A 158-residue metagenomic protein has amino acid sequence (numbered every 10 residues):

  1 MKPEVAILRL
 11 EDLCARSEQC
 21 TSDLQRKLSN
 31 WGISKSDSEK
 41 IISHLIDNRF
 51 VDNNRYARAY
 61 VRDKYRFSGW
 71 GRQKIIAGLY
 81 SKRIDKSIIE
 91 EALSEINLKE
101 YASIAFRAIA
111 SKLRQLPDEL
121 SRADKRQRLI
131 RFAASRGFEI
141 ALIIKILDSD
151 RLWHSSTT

Functional and structural regions predicted by a protein language model:
M1-T158: An alpha-helical, amphipathic repeat domain used for nucleic-acid recognition, typified by the mTERF helical solenoid
